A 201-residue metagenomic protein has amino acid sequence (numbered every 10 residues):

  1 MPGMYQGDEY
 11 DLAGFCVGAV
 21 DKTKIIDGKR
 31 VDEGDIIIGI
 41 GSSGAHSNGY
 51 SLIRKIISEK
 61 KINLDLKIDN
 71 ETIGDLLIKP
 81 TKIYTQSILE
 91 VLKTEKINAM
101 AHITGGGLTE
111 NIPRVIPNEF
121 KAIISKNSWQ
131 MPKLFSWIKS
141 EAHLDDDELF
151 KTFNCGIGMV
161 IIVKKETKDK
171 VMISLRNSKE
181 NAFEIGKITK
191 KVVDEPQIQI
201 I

Functional and structural regions predicted by a protein language model:
M1-S51, K187-T189: Glycine-rich anion-binding loops of enzyme active sites
Y5-Y10, N63-I78, K82-I201: Glycine-/charge-enriched secondary-structure boundary and capping motifs
I25, K29, A45, K60 (+2 more regions): Amphipathic, positively biased hydrophobic alpha-helical segments used for protein targeting and membrane insertion
Y50-K61: Short, compositionally biased
